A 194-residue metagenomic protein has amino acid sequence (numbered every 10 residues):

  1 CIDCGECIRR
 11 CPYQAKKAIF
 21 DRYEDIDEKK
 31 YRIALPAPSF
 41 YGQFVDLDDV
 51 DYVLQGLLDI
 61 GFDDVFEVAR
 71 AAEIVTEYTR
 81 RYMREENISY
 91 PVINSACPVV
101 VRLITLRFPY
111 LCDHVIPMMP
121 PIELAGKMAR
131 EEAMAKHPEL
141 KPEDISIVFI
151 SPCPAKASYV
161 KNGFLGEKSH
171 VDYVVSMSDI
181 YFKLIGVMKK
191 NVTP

Functional and structural regions predicted by a protein language model:
I2-R22: Iron-sulfur cluster-binding cysteine motifs and their immediate structural context in ferredoxin-like electron-transfer
I19-P194: Iron-sulfur-associated redox domains of electron-transfer enzymes in respiratory and anaerobic energy metabolism
